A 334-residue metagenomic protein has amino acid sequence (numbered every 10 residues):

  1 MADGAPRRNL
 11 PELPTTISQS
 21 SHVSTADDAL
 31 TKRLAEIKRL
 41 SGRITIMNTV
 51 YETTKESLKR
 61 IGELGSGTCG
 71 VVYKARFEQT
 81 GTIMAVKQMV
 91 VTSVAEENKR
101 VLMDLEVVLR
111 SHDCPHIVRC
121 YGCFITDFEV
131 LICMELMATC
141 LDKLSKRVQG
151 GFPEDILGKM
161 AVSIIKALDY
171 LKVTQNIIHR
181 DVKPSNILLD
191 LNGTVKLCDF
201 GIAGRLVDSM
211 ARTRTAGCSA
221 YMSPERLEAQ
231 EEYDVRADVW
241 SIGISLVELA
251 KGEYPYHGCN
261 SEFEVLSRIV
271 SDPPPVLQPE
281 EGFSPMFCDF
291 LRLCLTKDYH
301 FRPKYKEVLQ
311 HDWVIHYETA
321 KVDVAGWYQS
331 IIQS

Functional and structural regions predicted by a protein language model:
M1-V50: Intrinsically disordered, low-complexity regulatory segments that flank or precede the catalytic domain of eukaryotic
V71: Conserved N-lobe ATP-binding subsite of Hanks-type protein kinase domains, especially the beta3 VAIK lysine
Q88-H112: Conserved N-lobe beta3->alphaC-helix segment of eukaryotic protein kinase catalytic domains
C123: Activation-segment/catalytic-loop signature of the eukaryotic protein kinase fold
F128-C140: Conserved short submotifs of the Hanks-type protein kinase catalytic core that shape the nucleotide-binding pocket
M160-A161: Activation segment signature within eukaryotic-like protein kinase domains
